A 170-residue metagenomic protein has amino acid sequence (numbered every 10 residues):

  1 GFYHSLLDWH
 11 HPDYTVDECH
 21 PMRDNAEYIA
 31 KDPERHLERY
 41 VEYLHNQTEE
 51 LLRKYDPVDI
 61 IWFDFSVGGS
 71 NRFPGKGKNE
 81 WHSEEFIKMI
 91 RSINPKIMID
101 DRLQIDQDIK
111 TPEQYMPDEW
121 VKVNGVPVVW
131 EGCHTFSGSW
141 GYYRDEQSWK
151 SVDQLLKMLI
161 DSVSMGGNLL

Functional and structural regions predicted by a protein language model:
G1-L170: Mature catalytic domains of secreted/periplasmic carbohydrate-active enzymes
